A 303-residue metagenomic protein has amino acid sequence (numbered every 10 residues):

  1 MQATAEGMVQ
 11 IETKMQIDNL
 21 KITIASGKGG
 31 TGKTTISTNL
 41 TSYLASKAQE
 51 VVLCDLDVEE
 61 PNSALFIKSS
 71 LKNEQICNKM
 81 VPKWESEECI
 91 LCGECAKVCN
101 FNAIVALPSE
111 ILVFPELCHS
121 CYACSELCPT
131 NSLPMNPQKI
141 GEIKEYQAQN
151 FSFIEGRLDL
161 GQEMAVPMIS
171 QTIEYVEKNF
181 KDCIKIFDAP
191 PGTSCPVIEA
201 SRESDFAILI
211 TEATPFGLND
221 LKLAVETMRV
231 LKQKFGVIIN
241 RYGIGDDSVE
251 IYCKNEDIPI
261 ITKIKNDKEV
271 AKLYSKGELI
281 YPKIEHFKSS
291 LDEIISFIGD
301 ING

Functional and structural regions predicted by a protein language model:
Q2-T4, V9-Q16, V225-G303: C-terminal lobe/tail of nucleotide-utilizing enzymes
Q16-A45: Walker A (P-loop) phosphate-binding motif
L40-L44, K68-L91, N102-S120, N150: Ferredoxin-like iron-sulfur electron-transfer modules
Q49-S63, P137-G141: Short beta-strand-centered segment that lines the nucleotide-binding/catalytic pocket of NTP-utilizing
E94-L112, A123-K139: Iron-sulfur cluster-binding cysteine motifs and their immediate structural context in ferredoxin-like electron-transfer
L117-F151, E155: Hydrophobic alpha-helical segments and helix pairs
T130, P137-E142, P167-K263, K272: Conserved catalytic-core segment of NTP-binding enzymes
R157-M164: Flexible beta-alpha connector loops of hexameric P-loop NTPases
